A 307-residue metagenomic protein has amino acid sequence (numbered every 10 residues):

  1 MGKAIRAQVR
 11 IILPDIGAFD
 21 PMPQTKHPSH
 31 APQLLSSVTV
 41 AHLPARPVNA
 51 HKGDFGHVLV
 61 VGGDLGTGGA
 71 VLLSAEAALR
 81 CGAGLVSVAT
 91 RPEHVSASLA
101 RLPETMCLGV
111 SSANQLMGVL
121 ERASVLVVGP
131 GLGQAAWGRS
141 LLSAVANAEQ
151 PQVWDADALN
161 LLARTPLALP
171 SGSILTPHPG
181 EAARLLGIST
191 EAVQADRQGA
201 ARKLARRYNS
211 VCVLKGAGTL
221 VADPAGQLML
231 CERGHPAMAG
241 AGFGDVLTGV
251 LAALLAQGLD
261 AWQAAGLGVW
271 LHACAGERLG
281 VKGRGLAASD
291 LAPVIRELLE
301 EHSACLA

Functional and structural regions predicted by a protein language model:
M1-W154, N160-I174, P179, A183-A307: Small-residue (G/A/S/T)-rich helix-start motifs and N-terminal tracts that mark the onset
